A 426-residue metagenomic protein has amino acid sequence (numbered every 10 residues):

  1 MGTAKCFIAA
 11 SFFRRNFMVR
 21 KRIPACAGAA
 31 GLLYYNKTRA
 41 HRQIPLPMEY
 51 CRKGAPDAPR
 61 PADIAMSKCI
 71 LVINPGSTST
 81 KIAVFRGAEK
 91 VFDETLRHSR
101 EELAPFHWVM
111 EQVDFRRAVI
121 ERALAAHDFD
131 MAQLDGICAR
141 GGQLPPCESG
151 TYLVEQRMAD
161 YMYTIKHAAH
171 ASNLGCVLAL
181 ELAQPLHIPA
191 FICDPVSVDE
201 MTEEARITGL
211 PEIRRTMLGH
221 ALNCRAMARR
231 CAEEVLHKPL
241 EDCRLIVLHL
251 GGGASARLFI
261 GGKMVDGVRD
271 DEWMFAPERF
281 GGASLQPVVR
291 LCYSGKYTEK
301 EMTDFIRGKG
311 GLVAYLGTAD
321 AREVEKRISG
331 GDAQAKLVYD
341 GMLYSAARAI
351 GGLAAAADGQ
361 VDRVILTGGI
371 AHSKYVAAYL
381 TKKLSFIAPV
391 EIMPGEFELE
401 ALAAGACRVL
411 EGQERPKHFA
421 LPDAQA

Functional and structural regions predicted by a protein language model:
I70-E111, D270: Short glycine-rich, Thr/Ser-proximal phosphate-binding strand/loop in the N-terminal lobe of ATP-dependent enzymes
E94-A132, Q156-M158, M162-H167: N-terminal phosphate-binding loop and adjacent alpha-helix
R122-L134, E234-K238, A349-D362: Phosphate/pyrophosphate-binding loops at sites that engage ATP/ADP/AMP, CoA/4′-phosphopantetheine, polyphosphate
L124-A171, P189, S197-T208: Short beta-strand-loop/turn "lid" adjacent to the catalytic site in phosphate-handling enzymes
L174-E181, I192, I207, E212-R244 (+3 more regions): Glycine-rich phosphate-binding loop plus the immediately following alpha-helix
D304-G359: Adenine-nucleotide phosphate-binding core of ATP-dependent small-molecule kinases
V361-L380: Glycine-rich phosphate-binding loops at beta-strand->alpha-helix junctions
A371-H372, E391-A426: Glycine-rich phosphate-binding/hydrolytic loop that grips phosphoryl groups
